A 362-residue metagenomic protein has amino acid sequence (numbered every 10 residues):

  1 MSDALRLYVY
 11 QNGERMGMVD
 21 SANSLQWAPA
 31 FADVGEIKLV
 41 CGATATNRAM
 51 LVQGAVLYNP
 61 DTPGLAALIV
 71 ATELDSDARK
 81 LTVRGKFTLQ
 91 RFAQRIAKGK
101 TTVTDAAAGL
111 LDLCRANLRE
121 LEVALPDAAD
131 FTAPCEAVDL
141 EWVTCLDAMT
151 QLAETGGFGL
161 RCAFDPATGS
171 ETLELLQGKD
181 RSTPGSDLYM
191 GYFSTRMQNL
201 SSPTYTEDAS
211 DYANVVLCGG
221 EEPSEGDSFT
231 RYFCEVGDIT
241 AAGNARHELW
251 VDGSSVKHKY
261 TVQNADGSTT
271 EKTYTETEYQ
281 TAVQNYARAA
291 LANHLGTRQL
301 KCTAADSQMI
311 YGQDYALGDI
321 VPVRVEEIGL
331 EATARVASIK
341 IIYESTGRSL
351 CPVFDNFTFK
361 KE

Functional and structural regions predicted by a protein language model:
M1-D20, T183: Polar/acidic, low-complexity leader/linker segments enriched in S/T/G and N/D
S2-D3, E73-T82, K86-F92, D127-A213 (+1 more regions): Short beta-strand-centered interaction patches in the first periplasmic/extracellular domains of large envelope
S2-Q11, L173, V215-L217, V321: Short polybasic amphipathic segments
M18-R48, T195-E362: An acidic/polar, Gly/Ser/Thr-rich interaction patch typically located in mid-to-C-terminal regions of proteins
W27-G35, A71-L81, A163-G169, Y343-R348: Short, ordered beta-strand-loop transition motifs
A30, L39, G85, G99-L125 (+3 more regions): Amphipathic, non-transmembrane alpha-helical segments in extracytoplasmic/periplasmic proteins
G35, L65, R79-L81, G169-L173 (+3 more regions): Envelope-exposed proteins and targeting segments
T44-A128: Surface-exposed cap/loop segments at beta↔alpha junctions
